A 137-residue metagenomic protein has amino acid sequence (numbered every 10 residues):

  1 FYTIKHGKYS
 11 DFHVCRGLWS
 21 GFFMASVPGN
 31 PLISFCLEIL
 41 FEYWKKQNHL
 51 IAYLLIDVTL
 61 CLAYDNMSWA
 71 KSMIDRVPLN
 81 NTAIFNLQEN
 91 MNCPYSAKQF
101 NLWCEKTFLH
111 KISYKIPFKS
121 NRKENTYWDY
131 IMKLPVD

Functional and structural regions predicted by a protein language model:
F1-D137: Glycosyltransferase-associated regions of secretory-pathway enzymes, highlighting luminal stem/catalytic domains
